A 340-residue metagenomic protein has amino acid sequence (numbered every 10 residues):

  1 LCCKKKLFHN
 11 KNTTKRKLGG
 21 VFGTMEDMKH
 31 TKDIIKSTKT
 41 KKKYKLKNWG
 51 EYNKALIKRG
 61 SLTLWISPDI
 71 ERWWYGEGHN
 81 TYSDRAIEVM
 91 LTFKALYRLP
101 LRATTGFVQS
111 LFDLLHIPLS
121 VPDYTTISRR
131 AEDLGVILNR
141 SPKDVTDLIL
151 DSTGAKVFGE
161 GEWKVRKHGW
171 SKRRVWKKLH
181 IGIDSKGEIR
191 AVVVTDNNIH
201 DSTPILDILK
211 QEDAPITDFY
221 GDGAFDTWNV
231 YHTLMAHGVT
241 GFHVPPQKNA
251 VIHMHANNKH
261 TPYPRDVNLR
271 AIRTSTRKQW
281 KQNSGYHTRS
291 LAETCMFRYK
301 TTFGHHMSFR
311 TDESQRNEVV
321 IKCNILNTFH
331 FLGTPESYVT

Functional and structural regions predicted by a protein language model:
C2-C3: Cysteine-centered motifs
K11, K15-G78, V89, L119 (+2 more regions): Charged, often Cys/His-bearing segments associated with DNA-binding zinc-finger transcription factors
K29-K41, K45, F225-R298: Helix-centered, glycine/charged polyanion-binding patches within enzymatic domains that contact phosphate-containing
K42, L62, T146-L148, T288 (+1 more regions): A generic secondary-structure signal marking the coil-to-beta-strand transition
L46-K47, L150, G221, A292: Single, functionally critical "micro-switch" positions that shape active/binding sites and transmembrane helices
A55, Y75-E88, L96-R102, G106 (+5 more regions): Polybasic low-complexity intrinsically disordered regions
D84-L96, R277-T340: Basic, amphipathic alpha-helical segments enriched in Lys/Arg and hydrophobic/aromatic residues
L115-P118, T328: Short arginine-rich
